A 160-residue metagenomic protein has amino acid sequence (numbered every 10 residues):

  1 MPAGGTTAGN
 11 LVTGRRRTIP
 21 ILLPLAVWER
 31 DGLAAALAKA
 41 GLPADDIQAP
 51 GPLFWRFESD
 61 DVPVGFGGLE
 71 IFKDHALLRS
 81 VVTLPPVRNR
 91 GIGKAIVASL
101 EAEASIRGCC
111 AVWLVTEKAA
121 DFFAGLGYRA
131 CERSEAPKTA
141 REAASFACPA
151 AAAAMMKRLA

Functional and structural regions predicted by a protein language model:
G5, A136-A160: C-terminal "cap" of GNAT-fold acetyltransferases
G5-T7, T13-L33: A short beta-loop-alpha structural element at the N-terminal edge of CoA-dependent acyl/N-acetyltransferase catalytic
E29, D74, K118-A119: A generic "binding-loop/recognition-motif" signal
R30-P63: Active-site rim helix/loop that mediates acceptor-substrate recognition in acyltransferases
R56, V62-E70, H75-V82: Conserved beta-strand in the GNAT
T83, N89-A102, L114: Conserved acetyl-CoA-binding loop-helix of GNAT-fold acetyltransferases
E103-K118: Conserved GNAT acetyl-CoA-binding A-motif
E117-A144: Conserved active-site alpha-helix within GNAT-family acetyltransferase domains
